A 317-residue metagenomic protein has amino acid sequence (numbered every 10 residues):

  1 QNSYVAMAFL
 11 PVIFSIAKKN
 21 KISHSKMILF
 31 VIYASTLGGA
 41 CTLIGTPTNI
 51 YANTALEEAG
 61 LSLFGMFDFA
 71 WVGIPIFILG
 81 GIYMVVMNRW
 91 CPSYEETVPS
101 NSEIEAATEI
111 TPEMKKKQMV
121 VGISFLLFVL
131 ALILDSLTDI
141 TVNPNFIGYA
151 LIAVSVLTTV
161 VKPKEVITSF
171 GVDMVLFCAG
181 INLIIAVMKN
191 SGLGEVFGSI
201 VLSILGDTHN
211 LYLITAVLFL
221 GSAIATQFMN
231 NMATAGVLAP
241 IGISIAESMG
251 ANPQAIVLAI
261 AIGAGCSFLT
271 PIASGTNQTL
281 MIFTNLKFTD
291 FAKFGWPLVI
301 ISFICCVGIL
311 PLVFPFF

Functional and structural regions predicted by a protein language model:
Q1-A40, P47-A59, N231-I262: Hydrophobic transmembrane alpha-helices that form the pore/transport pathway of multi-pass ion and small-solute
Q1-A8, G39-T48, V142, V187-G194 (+2 more regions): Short helix-coil transition sites and intra-membrane helix breaks within transmembrane domains of multi-pass
N2-A6, I76-I78, T141-I152, L183 (+2 more regions): Structural signature of hydrophobic alpha-helical transmembrane segments
V5, I28-L29, A70-P75, G122-L126 (+5 more regions): Hydrophobic alpha-helical transmembrane segments
K19-L29, K116-V120, G171-V175, L202-L218 (+1 more regions): Membrane-interfacial loop-to-helix junctions in multi-pass transporters
K19-Y33, G39-P112, I123, T138 (+1 more regions): Juxtamembrane and boundary regions of transmembrane helices in multi-pass small-molecule transporters and channels
F77, I82-S93, K115-M119, L127-Y149 (+1 more regions): Flexible hinge motifs at transmembrane-helix junctions and intramembrane kinks/re-entrant loops in multi-pass membrane
K162-S199, H209-F228: Core transmembrane alpha-helical segments of multi-pass membrane transporters/permeases
